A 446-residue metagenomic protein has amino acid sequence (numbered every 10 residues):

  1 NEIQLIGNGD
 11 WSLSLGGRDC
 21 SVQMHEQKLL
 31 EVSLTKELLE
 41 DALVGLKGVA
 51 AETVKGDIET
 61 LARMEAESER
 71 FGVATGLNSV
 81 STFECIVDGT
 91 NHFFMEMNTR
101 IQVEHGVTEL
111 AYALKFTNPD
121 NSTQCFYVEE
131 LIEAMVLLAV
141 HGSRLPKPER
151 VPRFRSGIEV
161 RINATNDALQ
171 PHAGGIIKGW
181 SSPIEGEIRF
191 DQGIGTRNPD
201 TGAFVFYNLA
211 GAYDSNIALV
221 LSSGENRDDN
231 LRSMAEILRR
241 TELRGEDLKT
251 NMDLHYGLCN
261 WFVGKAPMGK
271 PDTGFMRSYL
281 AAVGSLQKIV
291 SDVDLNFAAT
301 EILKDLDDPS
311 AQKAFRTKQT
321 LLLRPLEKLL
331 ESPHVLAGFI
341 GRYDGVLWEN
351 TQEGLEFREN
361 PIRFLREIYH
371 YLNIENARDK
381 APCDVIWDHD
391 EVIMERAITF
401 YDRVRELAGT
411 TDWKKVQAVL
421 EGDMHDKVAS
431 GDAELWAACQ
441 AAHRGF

Functional and structural regions predicted by a protein language model:
N1-F446: ATP-dependent carboxylate activation and anion-phosphoryl transfer catalytic cores that bind Mg-ATP to form
